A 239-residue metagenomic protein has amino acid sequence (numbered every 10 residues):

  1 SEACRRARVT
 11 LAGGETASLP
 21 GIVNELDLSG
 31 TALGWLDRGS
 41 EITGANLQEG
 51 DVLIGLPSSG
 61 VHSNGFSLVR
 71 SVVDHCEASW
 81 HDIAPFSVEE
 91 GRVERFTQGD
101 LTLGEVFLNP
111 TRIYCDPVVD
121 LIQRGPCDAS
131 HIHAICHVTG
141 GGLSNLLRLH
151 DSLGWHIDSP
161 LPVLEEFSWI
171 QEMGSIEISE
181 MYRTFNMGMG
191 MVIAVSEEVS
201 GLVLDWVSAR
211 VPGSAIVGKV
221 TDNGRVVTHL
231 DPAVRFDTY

Functional and structural regions predicted by a protein language model:
S1-T10, G21-L26, F96-L108, R112-Y239: Glycine-/charge-enriched secondary-structure boundary and capping motifs
S1-V69, K219, L230-D231: Glycine-rich anion-binding loops of enzyme active sites
S29-Q48, D74-F86, F107-N109, V192-V203: Short flexible/disordered coil segments
E41-G104: Short, acidic (Asp/Glu-rich) active-site segment that either coordinates a divalent metal cofactor
